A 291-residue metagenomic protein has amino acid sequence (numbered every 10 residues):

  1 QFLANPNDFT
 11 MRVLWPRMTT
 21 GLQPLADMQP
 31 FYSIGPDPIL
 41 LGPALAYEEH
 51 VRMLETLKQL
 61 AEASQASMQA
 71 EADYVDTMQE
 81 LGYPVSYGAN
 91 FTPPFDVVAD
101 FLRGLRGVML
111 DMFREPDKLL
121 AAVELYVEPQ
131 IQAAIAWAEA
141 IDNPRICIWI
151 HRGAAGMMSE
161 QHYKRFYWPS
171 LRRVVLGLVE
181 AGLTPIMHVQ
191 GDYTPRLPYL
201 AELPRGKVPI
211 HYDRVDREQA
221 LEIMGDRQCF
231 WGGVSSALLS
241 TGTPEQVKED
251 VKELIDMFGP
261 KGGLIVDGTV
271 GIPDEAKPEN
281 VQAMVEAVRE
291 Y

Functional and structural regions predicted by a protein language model:
Q1-Y291: Catalytic cores of TIM-barrel enzymes
